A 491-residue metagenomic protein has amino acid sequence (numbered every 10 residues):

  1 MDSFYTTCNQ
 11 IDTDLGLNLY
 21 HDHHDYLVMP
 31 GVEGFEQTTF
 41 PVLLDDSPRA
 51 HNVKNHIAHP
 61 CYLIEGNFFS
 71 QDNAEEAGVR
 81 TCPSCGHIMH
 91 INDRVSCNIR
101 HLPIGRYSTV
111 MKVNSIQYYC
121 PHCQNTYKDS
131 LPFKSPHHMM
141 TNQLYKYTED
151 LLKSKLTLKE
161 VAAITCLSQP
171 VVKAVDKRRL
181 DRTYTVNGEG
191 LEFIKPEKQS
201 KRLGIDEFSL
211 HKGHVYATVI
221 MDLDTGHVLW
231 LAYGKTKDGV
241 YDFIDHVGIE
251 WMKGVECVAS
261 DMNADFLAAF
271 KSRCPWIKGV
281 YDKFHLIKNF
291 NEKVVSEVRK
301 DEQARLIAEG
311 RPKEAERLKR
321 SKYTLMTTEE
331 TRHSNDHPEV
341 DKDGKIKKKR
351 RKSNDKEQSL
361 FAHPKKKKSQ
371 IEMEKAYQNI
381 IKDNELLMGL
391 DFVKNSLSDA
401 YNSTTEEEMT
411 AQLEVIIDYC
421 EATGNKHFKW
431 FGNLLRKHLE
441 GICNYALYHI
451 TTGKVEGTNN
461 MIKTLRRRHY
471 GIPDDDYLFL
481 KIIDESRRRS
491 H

Functional and structural regions predicted by a protein language model:
M1, N98-H214, W251-K253, A268 (+1 more regions): Short, positively charged, Gly/Tyr-enriched micro-motifs that form contact patches at catalytic or ligand/partner
M1-N125, S130-L131: Short, conserved DNA-binding cores of transcription-related domains
D2-S3, C8-D12, E75-H90, K212-H214 (+5 more regions): Acidic/histidine-rich catalytic cores and adjacent linkers of DNA breakage/strand-transfer/modification proteins
V95, N114-I116, I164-C166, P170-V175 (+5 more regions): Core catalytic machinery and nucleic-acid-binding channels of phosphodiester-processing enzymes
P136-M140, V228-W251: Active-site beta-loop-alpha junctions of metal-dependent nucleic acid enzymes, especially the RNase H-like/DDE
H138-T148, L229, A411, E421-T423: Acidic, glycine-enriched active-site microenvironments
P275-V294: Inter-helix linker motif
N291-Q303: Short, surface-exposed amphipathic charged segments that create phosphate/polyanion-binding patches used for binding
